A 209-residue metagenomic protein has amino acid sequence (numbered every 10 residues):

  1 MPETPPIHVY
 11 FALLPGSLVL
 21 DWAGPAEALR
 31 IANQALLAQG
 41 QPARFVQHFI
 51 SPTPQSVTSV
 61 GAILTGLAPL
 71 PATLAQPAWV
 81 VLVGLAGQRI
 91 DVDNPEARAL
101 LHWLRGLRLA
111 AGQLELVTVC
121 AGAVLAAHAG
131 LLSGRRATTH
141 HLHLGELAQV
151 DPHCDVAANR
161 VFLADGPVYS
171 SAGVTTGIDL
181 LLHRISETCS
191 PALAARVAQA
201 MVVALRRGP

Functional and structural regions predicted by a protein language model:
M1-L116, A126-H128, A158, S186 (+3 more regions): Extended, subdomain-level signal for the structured scaffold at the beginning of enzyme domains
P6-H8, R136, P167: Residues that mark the start of a beta-strand
A26, R30, A148, I178-L182: Predominant activation on well-ordered alpha-helical scaffold segments within soluble catalytic domains
G87-R89, A123-L125, S133, G145: Glycine-rich nucleotide phosphate-binding loop and flanking beta-alpha elements of Rossmann-like dinucleotide-binding
V124-L131, L163, G177-I178: Acidic/polar active-site rim loop that often engages polyanionic ligands
S133-V161, R196: A conserved active-site-flanking secondary-structure segment within enzyme catalytic domains
A164-A198: Conserved anion/nucleotide-ligand pocket segment
